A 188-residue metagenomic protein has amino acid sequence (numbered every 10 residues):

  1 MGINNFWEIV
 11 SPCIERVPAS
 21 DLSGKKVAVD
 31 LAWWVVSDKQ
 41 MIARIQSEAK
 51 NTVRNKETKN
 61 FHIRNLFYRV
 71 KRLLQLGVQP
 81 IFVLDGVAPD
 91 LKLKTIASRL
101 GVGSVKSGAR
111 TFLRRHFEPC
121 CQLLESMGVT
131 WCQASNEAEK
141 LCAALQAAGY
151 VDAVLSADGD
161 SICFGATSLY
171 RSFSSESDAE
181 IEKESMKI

Functional and structural regions predicted by a protein language model:
M1-I81, D85-V87, L91-K92: Non-catalytic, usually N-terminal nucleic-acid engagement modules in DNA/RNA processing proteins
P89, L93-I188: Extended two-metal-dependent nuclease catalytic cores across DNA- and RNA-processing enzymes
